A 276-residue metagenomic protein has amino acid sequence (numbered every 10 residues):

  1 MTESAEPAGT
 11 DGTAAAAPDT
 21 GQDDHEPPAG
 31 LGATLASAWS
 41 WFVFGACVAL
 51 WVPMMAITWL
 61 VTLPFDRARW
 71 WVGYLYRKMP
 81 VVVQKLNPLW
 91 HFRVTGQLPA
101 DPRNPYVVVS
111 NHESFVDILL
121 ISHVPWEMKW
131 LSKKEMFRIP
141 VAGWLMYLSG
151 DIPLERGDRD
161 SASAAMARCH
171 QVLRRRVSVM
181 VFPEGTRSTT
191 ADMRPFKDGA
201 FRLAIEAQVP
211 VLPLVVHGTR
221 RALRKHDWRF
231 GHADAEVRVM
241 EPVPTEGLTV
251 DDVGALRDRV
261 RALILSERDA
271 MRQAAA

Functional and structural regions predicted by a protein language model:
T2-P27, L31-L35, S163-A276: Non-catalytic C-terminal accessory region of glycerolipid acyltransferases and related lyso-lipid remodeling enzymes
T2-Y106: Membrane-anchoring hydrophobic helices of lipid-metabolizing enzymes
M55-Y74, K78, K85-N87, P102-R159: Catalytic core of membrane glycerolipid acyltransferases/transacylases, capturing the structured, soluble-facing
L89-H91, E127, L148, R176 (+1 more regions): A generic structural signal for alpha->beta connector loops
V94, V108, W130-L131, V237-V239: Generic preference for hydrophobic
T95, L131-K133, E155-R156, P183 (+1 more regions): Thr-Gly-centered strand-to-loop micro-motif
T95-E113, A162-A165, L173, S266-E267 (+1 more regions): Alpha-helical membrane-embedding segments and immediately adjacent membrane-interface amphipathic helices
